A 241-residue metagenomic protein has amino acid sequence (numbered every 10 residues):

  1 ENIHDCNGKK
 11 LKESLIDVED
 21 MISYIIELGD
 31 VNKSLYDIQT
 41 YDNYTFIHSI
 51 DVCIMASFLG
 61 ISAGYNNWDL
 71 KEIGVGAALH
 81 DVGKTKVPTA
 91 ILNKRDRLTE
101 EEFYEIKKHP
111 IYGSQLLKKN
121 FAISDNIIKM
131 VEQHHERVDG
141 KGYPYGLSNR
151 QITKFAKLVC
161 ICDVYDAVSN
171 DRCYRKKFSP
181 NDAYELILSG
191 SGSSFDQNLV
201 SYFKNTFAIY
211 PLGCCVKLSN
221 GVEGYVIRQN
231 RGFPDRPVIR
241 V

Functional and structural regions predicted by a protein language model:
N2-V241: Histidine- and acidic-residue-rich, metal-dependent catalytic cores
